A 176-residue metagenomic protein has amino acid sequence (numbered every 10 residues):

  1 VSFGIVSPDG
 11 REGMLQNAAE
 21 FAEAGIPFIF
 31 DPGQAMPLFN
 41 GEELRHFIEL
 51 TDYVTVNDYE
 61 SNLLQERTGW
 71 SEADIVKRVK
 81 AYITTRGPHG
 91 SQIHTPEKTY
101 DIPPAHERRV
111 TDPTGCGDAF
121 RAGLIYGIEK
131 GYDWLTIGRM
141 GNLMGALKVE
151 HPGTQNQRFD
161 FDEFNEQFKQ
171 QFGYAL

Functional and structural regions predicted by a protein language model:
V1-D101, Y132, E163, K169-L176: Ribokinase/PfkB-type carbohydrate-kinase core domain
R78-A81, A105-A175: Conserved post-catalytic alpha-helical subdomain immediately downstream of the catalytic base and nucleotide-binding
